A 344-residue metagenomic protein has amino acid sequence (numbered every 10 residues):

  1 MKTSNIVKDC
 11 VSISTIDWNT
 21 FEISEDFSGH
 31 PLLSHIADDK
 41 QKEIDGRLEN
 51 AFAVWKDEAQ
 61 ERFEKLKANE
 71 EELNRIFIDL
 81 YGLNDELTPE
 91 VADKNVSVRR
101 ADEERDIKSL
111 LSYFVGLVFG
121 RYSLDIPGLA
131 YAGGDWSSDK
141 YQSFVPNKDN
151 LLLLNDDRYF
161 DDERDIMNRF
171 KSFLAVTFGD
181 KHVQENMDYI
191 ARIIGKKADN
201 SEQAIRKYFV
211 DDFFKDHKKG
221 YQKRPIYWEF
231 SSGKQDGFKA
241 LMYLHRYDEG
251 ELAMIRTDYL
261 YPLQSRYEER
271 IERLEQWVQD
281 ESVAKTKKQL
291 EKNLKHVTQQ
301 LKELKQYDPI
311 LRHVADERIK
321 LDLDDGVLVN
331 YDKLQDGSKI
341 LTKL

Functional and structural regions predicted by a protein language model:
M1-L48: Structured mid-domain segments that build the active-site/substrate or prosthetic-cofactor binding neighborhood
D45, N50, D57-A68, E72-G82 (+1 more regions): Terminal accessory regions of large proteins
